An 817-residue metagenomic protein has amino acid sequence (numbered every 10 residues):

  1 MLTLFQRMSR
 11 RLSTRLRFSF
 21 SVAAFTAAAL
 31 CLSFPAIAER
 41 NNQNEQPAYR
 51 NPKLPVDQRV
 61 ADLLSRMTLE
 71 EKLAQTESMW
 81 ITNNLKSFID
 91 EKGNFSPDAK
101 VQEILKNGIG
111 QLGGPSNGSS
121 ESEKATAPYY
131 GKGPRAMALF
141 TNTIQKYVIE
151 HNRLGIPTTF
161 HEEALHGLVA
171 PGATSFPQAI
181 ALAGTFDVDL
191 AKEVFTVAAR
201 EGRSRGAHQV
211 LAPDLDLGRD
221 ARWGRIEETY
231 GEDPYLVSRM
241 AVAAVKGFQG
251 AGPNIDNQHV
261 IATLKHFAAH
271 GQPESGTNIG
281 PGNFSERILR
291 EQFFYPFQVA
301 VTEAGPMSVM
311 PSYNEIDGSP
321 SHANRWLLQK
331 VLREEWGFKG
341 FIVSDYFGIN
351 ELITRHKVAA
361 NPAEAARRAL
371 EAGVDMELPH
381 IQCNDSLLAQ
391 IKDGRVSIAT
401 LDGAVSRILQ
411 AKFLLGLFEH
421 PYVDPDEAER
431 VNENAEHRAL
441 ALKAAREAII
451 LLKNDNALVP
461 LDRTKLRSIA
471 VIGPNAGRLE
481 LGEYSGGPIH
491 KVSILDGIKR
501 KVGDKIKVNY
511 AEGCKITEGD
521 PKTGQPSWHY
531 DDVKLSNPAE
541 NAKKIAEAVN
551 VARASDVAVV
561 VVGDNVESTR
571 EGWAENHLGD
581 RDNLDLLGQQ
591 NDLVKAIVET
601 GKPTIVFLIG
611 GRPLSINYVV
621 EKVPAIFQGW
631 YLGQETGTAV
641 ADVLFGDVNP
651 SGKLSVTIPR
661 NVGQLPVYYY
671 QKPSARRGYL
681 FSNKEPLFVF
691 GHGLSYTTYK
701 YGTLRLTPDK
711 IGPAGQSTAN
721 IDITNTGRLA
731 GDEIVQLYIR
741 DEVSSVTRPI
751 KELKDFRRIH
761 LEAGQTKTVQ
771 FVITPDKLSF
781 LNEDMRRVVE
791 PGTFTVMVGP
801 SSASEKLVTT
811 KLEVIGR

Functional and structural regions predicted by a protein language model:
M1-L16: N-terminal secretory signal peptides that target proteins for export/translocation
R10, S21, M79: Alpha-helical and His/Cys-centered functional microenvironments
S19-S33: Bacterial N-terminal signal peptides
F34-P775, S779, E790-S804: Glycoside hydrolase catalytic-domain context in secreted enzymes
I721, E805-R817: Short beta-strand elements
N782-D784: Flexible, membrane-facing loop/turn or short amphipathic-helix motifs that contact lipid bilayers or gate lipid-binding
R786, T793-T795, L812: A short, solvent-exposed, low-complexity linear motif enriched for acidic/polar residues with Pro/Gly/Ser/Thr
